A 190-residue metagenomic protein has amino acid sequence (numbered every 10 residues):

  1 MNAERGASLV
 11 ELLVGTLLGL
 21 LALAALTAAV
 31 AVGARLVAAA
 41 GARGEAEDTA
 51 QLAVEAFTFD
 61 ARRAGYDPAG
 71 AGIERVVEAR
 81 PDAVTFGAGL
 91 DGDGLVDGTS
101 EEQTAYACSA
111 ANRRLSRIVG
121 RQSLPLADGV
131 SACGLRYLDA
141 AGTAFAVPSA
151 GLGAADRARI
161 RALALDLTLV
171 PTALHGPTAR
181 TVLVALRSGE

Functional and structural regions predicted by a protein language model:
N2-R62, Y66, G176-T178: Aliphatic-rich helix starts adjacent to a transmembrane/signal segment
A28, R35, R62, L90 (+1 more regions): Short linear sequence signals and composition-biased patches located at protein termini or domain-edge surfaces
G44, E74, T143: Flexible, active-site-adjacent loop/turn segments at secondary-structure boundaries
A50, R75-V77: Primarily ABC-family ATPase nucleotide-binding module
D67-I73: A short, aromatic/hydrophobic, helix- or strand-capping loop or linear motif that either lines the entrance/gate
G70, S100-E102, T178: Residues that act as N-cap/strand-start positions at coil-to-secondary-structure junctions
V77-P148: Type IV pilin-like appendage domain
